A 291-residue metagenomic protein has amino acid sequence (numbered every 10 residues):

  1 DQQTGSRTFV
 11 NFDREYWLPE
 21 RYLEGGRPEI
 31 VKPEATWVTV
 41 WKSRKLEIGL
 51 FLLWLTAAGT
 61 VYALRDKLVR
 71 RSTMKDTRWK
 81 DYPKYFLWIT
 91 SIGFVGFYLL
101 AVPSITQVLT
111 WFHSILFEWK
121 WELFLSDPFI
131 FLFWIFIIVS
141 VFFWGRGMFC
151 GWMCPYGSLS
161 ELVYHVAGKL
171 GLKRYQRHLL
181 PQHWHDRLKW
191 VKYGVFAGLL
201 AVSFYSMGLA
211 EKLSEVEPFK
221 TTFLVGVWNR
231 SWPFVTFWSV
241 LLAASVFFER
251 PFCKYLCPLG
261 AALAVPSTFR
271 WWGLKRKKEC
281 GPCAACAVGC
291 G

Functional and structural regions predicted by a protein language model:
D1-G289: Non-ligating segments of multi-cofactor redox enzymes
